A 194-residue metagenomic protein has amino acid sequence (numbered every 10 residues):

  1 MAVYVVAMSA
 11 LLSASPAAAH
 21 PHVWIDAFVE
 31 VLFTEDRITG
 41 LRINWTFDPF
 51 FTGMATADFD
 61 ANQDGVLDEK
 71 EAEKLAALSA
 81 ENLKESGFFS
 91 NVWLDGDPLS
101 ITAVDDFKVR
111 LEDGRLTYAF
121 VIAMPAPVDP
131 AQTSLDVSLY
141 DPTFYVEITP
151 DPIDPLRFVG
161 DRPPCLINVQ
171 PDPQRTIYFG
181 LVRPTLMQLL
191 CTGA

Functional and structural regions predicted by a protein language model:
M1-V5: Bacterial N-terminal signal peptides that target proteins for export
A14-P16: N-terminal signal peptide c-region/cleavage motif recognized by signal peptidases
A18-P21, Q63, G193-A194: Mature, function-bearing regions of proteins
P21-F47, F51: Early extracytoplasmic/domain-onset interaction patches
G40, G53-A57, P130-D136: Short, hydrophobic/aromatic beta-strand segments
D58-E69: Acidic, glycine-anchored loop motifs typical of Ca2+
E73-V92: Short, well-structured hydrophobic secondary-structure segments
F89, W93-A194: Mature, soluble, non-transmembrane domains
